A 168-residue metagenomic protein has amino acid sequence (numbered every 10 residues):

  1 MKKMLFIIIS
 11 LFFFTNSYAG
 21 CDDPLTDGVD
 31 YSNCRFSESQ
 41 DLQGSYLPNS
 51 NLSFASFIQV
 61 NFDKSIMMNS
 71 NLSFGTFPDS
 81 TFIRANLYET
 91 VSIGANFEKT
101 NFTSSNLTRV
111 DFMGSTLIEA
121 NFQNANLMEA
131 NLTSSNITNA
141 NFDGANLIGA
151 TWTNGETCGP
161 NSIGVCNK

Functional and structural regions predicted by a protein language model:
K2-I8: Sec-dependent signal peptide recognition, specifically the positively charged N-region followed immediately by
F14-N16: N-terminal signal peptide c-region/cleavage motif recognized by signal peptidases
Y18-K168: Tandem repeat scaffolds
